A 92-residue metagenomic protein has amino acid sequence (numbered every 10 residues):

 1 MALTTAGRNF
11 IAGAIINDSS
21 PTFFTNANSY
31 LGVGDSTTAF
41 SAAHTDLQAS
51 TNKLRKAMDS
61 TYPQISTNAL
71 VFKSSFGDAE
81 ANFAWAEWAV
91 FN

Functional and structural regions predicted by a protein language model:
M1-A86: Small cysteine-rich, disulfide-bonded extracellular modules of the LU/uPAR three-finger superfamily and closely related
A89-N92: Internal, hydrophobic beta-strand segments that form the core of beta-sheet-rich folds
